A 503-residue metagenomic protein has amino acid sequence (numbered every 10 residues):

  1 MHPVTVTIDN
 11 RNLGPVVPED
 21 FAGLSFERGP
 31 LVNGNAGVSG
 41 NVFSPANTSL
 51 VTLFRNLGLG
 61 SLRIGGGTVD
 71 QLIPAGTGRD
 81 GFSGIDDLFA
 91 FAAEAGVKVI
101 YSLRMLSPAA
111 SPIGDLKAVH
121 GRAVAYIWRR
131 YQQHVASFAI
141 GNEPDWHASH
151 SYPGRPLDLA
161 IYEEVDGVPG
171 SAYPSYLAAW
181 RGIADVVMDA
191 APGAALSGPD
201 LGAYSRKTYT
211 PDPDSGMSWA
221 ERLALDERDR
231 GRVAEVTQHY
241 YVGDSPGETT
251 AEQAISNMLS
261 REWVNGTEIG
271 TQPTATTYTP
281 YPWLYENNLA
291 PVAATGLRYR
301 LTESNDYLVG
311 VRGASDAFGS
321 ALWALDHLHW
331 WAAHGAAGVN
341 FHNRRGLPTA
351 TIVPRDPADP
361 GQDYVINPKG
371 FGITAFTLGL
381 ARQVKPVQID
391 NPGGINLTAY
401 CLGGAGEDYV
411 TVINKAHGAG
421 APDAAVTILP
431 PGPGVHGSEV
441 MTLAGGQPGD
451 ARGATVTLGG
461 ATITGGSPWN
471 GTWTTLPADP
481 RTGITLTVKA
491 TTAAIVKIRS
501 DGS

Functional and structural regions predicted by a protein language model:
H2-R228: N-terminal catalytic cores of secreted or lumenal carbohydrate-active enzymes
L24, L62, F138, E143 (+5 more regions): Conserved, mostly hydrophobic/aromatic
P30-N33, T68-I73, P108-A110, D145-H147 (+7 more regions): Flexible loop/turn segments at secondary-structure boundaries
I64-I73, Y240-T249, M441-G459: Short, solvent-exposed beta-strand-terminating loops
L116, H120-V124, P169-S320, H334: Noncatalytic carbohydrate-binding groove/subsite architecture in carbohydrate-active enzymes
V124, P431-V488: Acidic, Ser/Thr/Pro-rich beta/coil linker or hinge segments at domain junctions
L301, N305-E407: Aromatic/acidic polysaccharide-binding cleft in carbohydrate-active enzymes
P392-G434, S438-G449, T491-K497: Carbohydrate-binding surface patches
